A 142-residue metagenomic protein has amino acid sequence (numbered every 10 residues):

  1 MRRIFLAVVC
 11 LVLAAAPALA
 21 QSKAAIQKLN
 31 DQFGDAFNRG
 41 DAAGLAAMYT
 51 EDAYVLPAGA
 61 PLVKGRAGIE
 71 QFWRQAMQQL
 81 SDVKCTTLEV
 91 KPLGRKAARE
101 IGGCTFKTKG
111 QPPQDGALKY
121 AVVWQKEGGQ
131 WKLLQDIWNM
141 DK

Functional and structural regions predicted by a protein language model:
M1-L6: Bacterial N-terminal signal peptides that target proteins for export
L11-V12: Repetitive helical segments and hydrophobic/amphipathic motifs
A16-A20: Sec/Tat signal peptide C-region and signal peptidase I cleavage site
Q21-A47, Y54-K142: A beta-strand edge to alpha-helix "cap/lid" segment located at domain peripheries
